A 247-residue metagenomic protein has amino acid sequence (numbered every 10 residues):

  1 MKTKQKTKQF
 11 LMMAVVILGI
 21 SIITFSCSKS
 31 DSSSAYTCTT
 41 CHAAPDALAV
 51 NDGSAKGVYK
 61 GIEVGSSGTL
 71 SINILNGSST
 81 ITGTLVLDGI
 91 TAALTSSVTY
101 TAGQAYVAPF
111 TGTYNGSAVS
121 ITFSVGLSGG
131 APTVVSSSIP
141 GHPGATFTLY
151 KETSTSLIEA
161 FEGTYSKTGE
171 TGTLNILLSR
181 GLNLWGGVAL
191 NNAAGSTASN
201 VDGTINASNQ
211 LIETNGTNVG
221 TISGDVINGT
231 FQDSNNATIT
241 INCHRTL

Functional and structural regions predicted by a protein language model:
K2-L11, V15-A55, Y59, P143-S154 (+1 more regions): Bacterial Sec-dependent N-terminal signal peptides
Q5-K8, I23, C27-D31, L184-L247: A broadly structural signal marking compact, well-ordered functional cores that mediate small-ligand/cofactor/substrate
T24-N115: Ordered, small/hydrophobic-rich secondary-structure cores
Y36-L48, S137-L177, N200-T204, V226 (+1 more regions): Edge beta-strand at a domain terminus
Y59-E63, G83-L85, A108-Y114, V135-I139 (+4 more regions): Short beta-strand segments that buttress and anchor functional surface loops
S67-Y100, T168-A207: N-terminal glycine/threonine-rich, aromatic-flanked beta-hairpin/loop signature
N73-I81, Q104, A118-V135, N175-G186 (+3 more regions): Short, solvent-exposed coil/turn segments at beta-strand boundaries
S96-L149: Extended, hydrophobic interaction surfaces within ordered domains
